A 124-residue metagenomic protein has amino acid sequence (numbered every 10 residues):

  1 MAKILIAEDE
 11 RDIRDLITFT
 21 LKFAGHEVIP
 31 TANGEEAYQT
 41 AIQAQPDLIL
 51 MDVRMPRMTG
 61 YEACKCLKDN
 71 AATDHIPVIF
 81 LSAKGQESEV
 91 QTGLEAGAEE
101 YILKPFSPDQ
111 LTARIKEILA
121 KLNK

Functional and structural regions predicted by a protein language model:
E8: Conserved acidic carboxylate
R11-I29: Two-component/phosphorelay signaling modules centered on CheY-like receiver
T18, E62, G85-L103, Q110-T112 (+1 more regions): Alpha4 helix (beta4-alpha4-beta5 surface) of REC/receiver domains from two-component response regulators
T31-E35, V90, P108: Conserved Asp/Asn-Gly motif in the active-site loop of CheY-like receiver
N33-E36, T59-K65: Acidic catalytic/metal-coordinating carboxylates
A44-L50: Active-site beta3 strand of CheY-like receiver
D52, S82: Active-site residues of response regulator receiver
M55: Receiver (REC) domain active-site loop signature in two-component systems and cognate sites in sensor histidine kinases
